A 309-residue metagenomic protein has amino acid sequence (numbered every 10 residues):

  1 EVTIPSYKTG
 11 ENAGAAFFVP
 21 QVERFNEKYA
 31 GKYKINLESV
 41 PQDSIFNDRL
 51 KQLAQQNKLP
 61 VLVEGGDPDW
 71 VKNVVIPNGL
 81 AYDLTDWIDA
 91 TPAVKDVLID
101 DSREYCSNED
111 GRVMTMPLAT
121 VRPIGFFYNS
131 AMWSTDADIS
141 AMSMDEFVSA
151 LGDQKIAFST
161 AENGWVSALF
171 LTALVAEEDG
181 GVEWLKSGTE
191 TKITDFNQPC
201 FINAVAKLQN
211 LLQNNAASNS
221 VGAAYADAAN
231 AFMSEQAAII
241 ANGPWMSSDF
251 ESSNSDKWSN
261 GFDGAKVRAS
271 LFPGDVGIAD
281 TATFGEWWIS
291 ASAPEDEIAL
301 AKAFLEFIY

Functional and structural regions predicted by a protein language model:
E1-P77, P92-A93, D296: Conserved N-terminal structural module of periplasmic/extracytoplasmic solute-binding proteins
Y7, G14, Q21, N73 (+1 more regions): Extracytoplasmic/periplasmic substrate-binding proteins
S39-R49, P68-D69, M142-E146, S220-M233: Short helix-initiation/N-cap motifs at beta->coil->alpha
N47-L59, N78, M132-W133, S149-D153 (+1 more regions): Short helices/loops that flank or line small-molecule/ion binding pockets
G66-I124, G264-A269: Hinge/lid segment of periplasmic solute-binding proteins
D83-L98, T135, K155, E177-N203 (+2 more regions): Short, solvent-exposed loop/beta-turn-alpha elements that line the ligand-binding surface or hinge of extracytoplasmic
R112-A119, I124, E146-I193: Extracytoplasmic/periplasmic solute-binding protein
L151, T189-G222: Glycine-centered hinge/linker elements that transmit conformational signals in sensory and ligand-binding systems
